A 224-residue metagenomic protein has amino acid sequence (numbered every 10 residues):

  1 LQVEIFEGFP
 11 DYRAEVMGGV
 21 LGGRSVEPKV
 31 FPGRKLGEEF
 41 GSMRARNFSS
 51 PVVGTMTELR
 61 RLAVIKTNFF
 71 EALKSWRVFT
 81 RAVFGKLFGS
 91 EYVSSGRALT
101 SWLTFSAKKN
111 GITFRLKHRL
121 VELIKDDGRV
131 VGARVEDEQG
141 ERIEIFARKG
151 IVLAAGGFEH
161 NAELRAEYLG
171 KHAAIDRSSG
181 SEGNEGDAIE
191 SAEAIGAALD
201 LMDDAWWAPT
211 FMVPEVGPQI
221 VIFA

Functional and structural regions predicted by a protein language model:
V3-E7, E15-A224: Residues forming the flavin
